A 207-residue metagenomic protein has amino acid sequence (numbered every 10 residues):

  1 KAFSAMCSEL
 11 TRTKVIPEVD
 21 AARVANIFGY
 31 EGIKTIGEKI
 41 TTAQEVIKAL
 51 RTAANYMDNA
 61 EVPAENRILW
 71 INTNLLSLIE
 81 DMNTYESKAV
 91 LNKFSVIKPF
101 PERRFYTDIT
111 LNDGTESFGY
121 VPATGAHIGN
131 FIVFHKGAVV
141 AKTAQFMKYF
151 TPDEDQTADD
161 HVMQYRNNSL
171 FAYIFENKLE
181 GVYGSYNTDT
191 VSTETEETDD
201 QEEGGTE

Functional and structural regions predicted by a protein language model:
K1-I36, D58-L69, D155-N168: Long, contiguous amphipathic alpha-helices that act as assembly "spine/axial" helices in icosahedral shell and virion
A5, T13, P17-K48, D108 (+2 more regions): Signature of extracytoplasmic/envelope-associated structural regions
G32-V96: Extended, solvent-exposed, turn-rich assembly/linker loops in the middle of proteins
E45, D81-E207: Sequence/fold signature of self-assembling virion shell proteins
